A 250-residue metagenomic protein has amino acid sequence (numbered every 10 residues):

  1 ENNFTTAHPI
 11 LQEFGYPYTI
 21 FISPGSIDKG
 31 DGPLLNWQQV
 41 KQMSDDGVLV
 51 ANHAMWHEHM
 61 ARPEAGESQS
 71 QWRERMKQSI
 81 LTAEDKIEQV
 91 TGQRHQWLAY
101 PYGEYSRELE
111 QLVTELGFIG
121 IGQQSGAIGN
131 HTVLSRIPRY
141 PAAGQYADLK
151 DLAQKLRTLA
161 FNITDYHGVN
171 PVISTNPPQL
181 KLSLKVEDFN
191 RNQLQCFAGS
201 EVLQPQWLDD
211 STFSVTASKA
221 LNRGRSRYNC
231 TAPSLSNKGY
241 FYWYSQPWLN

Functional and structural regions predicted by a protein language model:
E1-N2, P247: Boundary/entry segment of secreted carbohydrate-active catalytic domains
N2-E108, H131-P138: Metal-dependent polysaccharide deacetylase catalytic core of the NodB/CE4 family, i.e., the active-site-bearing domain
P9-Y18, P24-L35, D46, A142-N250: Terminal accessory/targeting
I22-S26, Q93, E104-D151, T158-N162: His/Asp/Glu-enriched short active-site or ligand-binding loop at hydrolase and phosphoryl-transfer sites
N52-M60, T82, K86-V90, E110-G122 (+3 more regions): Short flexible/disordered coil segments
E74-K77, L81, D85, Q89-R94 (+2 more regions): Catalytic grooves of carbohydrate-active enzymes
